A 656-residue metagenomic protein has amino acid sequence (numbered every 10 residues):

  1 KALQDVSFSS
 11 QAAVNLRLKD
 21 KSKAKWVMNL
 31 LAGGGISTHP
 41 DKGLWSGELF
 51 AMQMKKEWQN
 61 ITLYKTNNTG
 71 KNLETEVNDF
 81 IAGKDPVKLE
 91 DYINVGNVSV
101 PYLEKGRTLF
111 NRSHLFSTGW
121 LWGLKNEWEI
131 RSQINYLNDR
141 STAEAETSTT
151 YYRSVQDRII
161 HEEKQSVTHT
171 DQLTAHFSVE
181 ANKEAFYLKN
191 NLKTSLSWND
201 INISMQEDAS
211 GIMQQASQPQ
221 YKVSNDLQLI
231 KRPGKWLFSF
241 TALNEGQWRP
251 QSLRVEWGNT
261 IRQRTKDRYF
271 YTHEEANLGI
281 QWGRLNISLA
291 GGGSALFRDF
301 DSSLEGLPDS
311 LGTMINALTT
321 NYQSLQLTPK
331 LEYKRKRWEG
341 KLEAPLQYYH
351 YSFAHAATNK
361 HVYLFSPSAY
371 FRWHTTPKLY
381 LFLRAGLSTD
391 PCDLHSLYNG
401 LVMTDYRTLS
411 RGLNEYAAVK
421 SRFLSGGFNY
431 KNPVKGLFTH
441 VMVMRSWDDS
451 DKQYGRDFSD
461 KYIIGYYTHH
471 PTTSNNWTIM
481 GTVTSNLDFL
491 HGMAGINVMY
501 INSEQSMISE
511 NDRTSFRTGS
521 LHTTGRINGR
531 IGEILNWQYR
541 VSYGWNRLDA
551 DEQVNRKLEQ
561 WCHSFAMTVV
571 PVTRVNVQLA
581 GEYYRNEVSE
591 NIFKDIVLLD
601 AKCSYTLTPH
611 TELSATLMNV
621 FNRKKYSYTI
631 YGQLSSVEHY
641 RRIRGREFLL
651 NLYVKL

Functional and structural regions predicted by a protein language model:
K1-N199, Q214-L243, N277-L289, R335-W338 (+11 more regions): Membrane-proximal, glycine/serine-rich, low-complexity loop/turn segments characteristic of large bacterial
Q4-V6, L73-D79, T142-R158, D200-A209 (+12 more regions): Outer-membrane beta-barrel translocator domains and adjoining extracellular loop/strand segments of Gram-negative
V6, H39-D41, T108-F110, Q165-D171 (+11 more regions): Replace "Gram-negative outer membrane beta-barrel proteins" with "bacterial and organellar outer membrane beta-barrel
W26-P40, N60-Y64, A344-S352, G412-N414 (+4 more regions): Transmembrane beta-strand segments that form the barrel wall of outer-membrane beta-barrel proteins
G47, K105-R107, L327, G412 (+5 more regions): Residue-level marker for the onset of beta-strands and adjacent loop->beta junctions in well-ordered domains
L121-D139, V167-M205, G211-A356, H374 (+4 more regions): Face-selective signature of the C-terminal outer-membrane beta-barrel domain
A417-F423, V443-V483, T514: Signature for the C-terminal beta-barrel architecture of outer-membrane proteins
H522-W545, D551-L656: Conserved C-terminal beta-signal and adjacent last beta-strands/turns of outer-membrane beta-barrel proteins
